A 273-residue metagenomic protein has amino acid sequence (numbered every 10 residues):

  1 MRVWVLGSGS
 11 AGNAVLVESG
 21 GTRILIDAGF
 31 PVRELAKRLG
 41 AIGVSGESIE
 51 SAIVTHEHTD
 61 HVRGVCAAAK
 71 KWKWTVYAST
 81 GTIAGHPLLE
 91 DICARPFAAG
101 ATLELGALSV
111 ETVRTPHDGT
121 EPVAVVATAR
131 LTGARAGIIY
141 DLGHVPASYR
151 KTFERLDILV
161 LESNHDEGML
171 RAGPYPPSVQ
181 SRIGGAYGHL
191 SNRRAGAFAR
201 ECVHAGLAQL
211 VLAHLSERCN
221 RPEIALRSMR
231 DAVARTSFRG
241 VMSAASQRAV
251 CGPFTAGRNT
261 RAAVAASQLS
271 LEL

Functional and structural regions predicted by a protein language model:
M1-I42, P122-D141, I158: Conserved beta-strand hairpin/beta-sheet module of binuclear metal-dependent hydrolase folds, prominently
W4-A14, T55-V65, A69-K70, I83-P87 (+2 more regions): Structured catalytic core of nucleotide-sugar glycosyltransferases
I26-G29, I49-E57, Y77-T80, G137-D141 (+3 more regions): Active-site neighborhood of phospho(di)ester-bond hydrolases with catalytic His/Asp-centered motifs
V32-A78, D157: Active-site metal-binding motif and surrounding structural segment of the metallo-beta-lactamase
H58-V62, I83-G85, T120, H144-A147 (+3 more regions): Active-site environment of divalent metal-dependent phosphoester hydrolases
A78-G133: Metallo-beta-lactamase
A147-S246: Cap/insert and terminal regions of metallo-dependent hydrolase folds
A256-L273: Acidic, low-complexity intrinsically disordered tails
